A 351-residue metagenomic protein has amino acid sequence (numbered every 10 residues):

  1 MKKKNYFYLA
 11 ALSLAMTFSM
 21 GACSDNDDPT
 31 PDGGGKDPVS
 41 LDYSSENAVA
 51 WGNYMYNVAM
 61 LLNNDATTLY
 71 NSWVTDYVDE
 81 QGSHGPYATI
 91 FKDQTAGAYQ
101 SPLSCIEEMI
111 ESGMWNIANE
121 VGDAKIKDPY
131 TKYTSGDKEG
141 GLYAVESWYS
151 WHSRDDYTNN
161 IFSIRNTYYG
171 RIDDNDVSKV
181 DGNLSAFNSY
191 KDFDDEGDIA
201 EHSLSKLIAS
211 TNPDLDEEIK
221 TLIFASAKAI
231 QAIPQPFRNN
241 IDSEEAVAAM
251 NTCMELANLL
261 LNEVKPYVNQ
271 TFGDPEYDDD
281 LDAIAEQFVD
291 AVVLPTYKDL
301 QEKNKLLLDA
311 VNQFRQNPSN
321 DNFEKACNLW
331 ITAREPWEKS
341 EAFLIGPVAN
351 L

Functional and structural regions predicted by a protein language model:
K2-A10: Bacterial N-terminal signal peptides that target proteins for export
A11-M16: Hydrophobic helical h-region of N-terminal Sec-dependent signal peptides in bacterial secretory/periplasmic proteins
F18-A22: C-terminal motif of bacterial Sec signal peptides marking the signal peptidase cleavage site
D25-L351: Mature extracytoplasmic or organellar-lumen-exposed domains after removal of signal/transit peptides
